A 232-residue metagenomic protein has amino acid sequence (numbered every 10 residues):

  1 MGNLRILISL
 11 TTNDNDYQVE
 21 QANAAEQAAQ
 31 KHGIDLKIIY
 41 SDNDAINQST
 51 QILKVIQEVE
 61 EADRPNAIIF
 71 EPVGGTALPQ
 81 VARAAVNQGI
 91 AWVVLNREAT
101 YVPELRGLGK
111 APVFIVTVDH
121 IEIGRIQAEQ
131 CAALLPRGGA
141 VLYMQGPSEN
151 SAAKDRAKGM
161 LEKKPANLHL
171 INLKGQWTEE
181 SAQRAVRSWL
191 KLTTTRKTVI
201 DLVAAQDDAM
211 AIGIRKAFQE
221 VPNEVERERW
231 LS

Functional and structural regions predicted by a protein language model:
M1-S232: A residue-level marker of the well-folded mature domains of exported/periplasmic proteins
